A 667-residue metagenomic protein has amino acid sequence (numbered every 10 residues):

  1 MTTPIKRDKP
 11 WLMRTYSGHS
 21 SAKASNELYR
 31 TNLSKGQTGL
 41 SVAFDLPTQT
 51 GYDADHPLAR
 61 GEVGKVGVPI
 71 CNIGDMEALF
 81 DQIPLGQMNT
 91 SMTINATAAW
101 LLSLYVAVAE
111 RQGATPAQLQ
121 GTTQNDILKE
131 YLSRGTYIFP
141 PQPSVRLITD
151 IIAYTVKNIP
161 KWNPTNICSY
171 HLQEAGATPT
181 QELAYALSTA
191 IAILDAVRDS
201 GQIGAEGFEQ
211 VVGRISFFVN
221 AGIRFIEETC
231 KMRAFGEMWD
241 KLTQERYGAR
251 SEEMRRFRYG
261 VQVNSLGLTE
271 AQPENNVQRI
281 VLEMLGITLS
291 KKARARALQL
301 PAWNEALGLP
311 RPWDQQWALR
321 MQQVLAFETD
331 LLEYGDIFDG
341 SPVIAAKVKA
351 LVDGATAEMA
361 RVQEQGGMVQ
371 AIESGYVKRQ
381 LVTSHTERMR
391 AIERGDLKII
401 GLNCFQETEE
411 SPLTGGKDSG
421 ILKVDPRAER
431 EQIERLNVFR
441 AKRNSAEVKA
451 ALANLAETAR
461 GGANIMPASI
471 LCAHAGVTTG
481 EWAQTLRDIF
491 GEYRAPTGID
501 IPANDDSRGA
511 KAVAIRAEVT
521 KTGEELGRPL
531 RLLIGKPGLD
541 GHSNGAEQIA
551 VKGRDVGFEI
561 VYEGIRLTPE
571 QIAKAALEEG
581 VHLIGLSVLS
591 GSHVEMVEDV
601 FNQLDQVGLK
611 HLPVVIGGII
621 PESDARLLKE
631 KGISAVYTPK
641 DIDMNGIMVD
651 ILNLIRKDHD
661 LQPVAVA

Functional and structural regions predicted by a protein language model:
M1-E228, R246, E253-G260, R294-P301 (+5 more regions): Catalytic alpha/beta active-site cores
P10-W11, R256-Y259, R528-L530, V607-I616: Short beta-strand/loop segments at the ligand-binding rim of alpha/beta enzyme cores
R60-K65, T90, E130-F139, E174-G176 (+10 more regions): Short beta-alpha connecting loops at secondary-structure transitions that line or flank enzyme active sites
D126-K129, S144-G201, Q278-M359, Q365 (+1 more regions): Mobile "lid/hinge" segments at catalytic clefts and subdomain interfaces of large enzymes
L187-A190, F218-N220, F225-P310, D314-A318: Glycine-rich anion/phosphate-binding loop at the beta-strand->alpha-helix junction
R311-P312, Q316, R320-Q323, F327-A514 (+2 more regions): Flexible, glycine-rich loop/tail regions that form catalytic "lids" or insertion modules at the edges of active sites
A546-L652, R656: Cofactor-cradling patches in redox/metallo enzymes
L652-V666: The C-terminal output helix
